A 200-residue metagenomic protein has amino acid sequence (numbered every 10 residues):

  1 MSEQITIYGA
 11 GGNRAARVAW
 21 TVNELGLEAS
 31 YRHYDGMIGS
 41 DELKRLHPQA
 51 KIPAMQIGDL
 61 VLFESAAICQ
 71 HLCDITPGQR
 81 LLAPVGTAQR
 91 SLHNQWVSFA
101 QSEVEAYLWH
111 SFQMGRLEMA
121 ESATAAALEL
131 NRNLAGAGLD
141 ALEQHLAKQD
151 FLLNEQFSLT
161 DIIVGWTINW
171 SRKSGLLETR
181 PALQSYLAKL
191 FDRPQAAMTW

Functional and structural regions predicted by a protein language model:
M1-A126, E143: GST-like domain detector, emphasizing the conserved glutathione-binding G-site in the N-terminal thioredoxin-like
R45, V164, D192: Phosphate-coordinating loops and pocket residues in cytosolic domains that bind phosphorylated ligands
A67, A182, Q195: Residue-level recognition of oxygen-bearing side chains
C73, T167-I168, W200: Active-site-flanking alpha-helical
W96-V97, S185-W200: Short, mixed-charge aromatic SLiMs
A100-K189: GST-like fold's C-terminal all-alpha helical module
